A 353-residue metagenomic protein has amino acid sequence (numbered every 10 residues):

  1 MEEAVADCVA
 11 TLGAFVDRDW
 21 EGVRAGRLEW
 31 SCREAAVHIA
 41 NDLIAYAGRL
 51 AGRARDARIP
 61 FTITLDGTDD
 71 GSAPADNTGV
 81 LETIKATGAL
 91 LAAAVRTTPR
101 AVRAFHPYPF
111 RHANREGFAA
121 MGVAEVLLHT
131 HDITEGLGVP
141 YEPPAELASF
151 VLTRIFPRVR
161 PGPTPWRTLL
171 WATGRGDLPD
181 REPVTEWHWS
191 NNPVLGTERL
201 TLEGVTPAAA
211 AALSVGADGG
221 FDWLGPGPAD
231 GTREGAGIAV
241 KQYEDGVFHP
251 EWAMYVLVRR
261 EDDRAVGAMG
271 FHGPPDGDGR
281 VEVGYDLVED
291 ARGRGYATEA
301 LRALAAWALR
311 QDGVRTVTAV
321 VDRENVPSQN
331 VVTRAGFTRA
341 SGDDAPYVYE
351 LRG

Functional and structural regions predicted by a protein language model:
E3-S31, I44-G67, A75-A92, R96-P193: Structured surface interface patches that mediate subunit assembly and partner/cofactor docking
R33-I39: Short, solvent-exposed alpha-helical surface patches in non-cytosolic proteins
A57, W189-E282, D286-D290, A306-W307 (+3 more regions): GNAT-family acyltransferases
Y285, G293-A308, Q329-R334: Conserved acetyl-CoA-binding loop-helix of GNAT-fold acetyltransferases
R315: Short acidic/polar active-site loop segments enriched in Thr and Asp
A319-Q329: Conserved beta-strand-loop-alpha-helix junction that forms the acyl-donor binding cleft
